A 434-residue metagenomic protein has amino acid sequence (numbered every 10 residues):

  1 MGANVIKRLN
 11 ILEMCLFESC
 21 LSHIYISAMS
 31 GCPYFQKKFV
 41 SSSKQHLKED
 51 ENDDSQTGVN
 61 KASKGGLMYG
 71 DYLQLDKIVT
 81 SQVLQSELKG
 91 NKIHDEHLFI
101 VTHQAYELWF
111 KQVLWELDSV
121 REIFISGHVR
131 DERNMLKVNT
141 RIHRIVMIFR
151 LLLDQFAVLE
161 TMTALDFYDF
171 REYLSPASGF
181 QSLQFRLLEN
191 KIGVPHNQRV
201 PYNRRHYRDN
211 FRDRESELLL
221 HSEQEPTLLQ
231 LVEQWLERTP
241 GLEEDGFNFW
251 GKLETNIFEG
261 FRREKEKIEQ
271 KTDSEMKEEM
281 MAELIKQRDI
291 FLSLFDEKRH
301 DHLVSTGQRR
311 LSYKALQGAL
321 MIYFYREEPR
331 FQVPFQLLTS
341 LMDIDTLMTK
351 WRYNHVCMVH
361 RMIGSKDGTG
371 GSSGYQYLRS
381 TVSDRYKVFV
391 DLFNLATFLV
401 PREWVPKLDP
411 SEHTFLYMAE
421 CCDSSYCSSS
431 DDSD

Functional and structural regions predicted by a protein language model:
G2-D434: Surface-exposed peri-terminal alpha-helical interaction modules
